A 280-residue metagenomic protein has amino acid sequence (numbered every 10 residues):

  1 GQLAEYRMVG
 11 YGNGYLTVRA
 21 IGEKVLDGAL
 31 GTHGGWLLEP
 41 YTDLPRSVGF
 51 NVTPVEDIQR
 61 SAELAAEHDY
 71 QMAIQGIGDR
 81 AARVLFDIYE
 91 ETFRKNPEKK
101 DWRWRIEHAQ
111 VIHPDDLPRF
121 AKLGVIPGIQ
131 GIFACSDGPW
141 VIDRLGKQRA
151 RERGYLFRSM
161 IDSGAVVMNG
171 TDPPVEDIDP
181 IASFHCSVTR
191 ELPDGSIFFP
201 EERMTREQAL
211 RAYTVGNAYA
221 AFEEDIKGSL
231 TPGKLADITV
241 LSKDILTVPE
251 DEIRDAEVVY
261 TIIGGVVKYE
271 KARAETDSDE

Functional and structural regions predicted by a protein language model:
G1-D79, R83, R119-I126, I132 (+1 more regions): Metal-coordinating catalytic core of metallo-dependent amide/deamination hydrolases
G14-L16, E90, D279: Intrinsically disordered, low-complexity, compositionally biased regions/tails
A62-A73, R80-W104, H108-A109, P114-P118 (+4 more regions): His/Asp/Glu-enriched, well-ordered alpha-helical/loop segment that forms or immediately abuts the divalent-metal
K271-E280: Basic/polar N-terminal segments that are highly enriched at the extreme N-terminus, encompassing both cleavable
